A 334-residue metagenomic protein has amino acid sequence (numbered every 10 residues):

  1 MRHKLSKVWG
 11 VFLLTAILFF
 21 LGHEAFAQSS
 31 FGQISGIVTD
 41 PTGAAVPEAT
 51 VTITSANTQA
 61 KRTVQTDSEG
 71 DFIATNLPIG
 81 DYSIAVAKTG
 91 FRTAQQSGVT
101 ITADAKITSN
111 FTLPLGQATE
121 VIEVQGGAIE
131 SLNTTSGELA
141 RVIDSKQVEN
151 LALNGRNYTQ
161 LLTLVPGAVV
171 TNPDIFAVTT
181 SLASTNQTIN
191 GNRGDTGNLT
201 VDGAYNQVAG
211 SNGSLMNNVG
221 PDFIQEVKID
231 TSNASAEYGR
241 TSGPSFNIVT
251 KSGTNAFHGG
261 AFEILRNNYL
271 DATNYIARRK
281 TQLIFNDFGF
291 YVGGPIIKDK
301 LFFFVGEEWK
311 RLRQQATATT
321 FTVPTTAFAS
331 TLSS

Functional and structural regions predicted by a protein language model:
R2-D144, G220-D222: Periplasm-facing N-terminal accessory domains of Gram-negative outer-membrane beta-barrel systems
D67, A85, F91-S252, H258 (+4 more regions): Periplasmic N-terminal accessory/gating domains of Gram-negative outer-membrane beta-barrel systems
A74, I284, I297: Conserved acidic
Q225, D299-F303: Loop/turn elements at helix/coil->beta-strand transitions in domains of secreted/extracellular proteins
F257-A261, F303-V305: Transmembrane beta-strands of outer-membrane beta-barrel proteins
K298-D299, E308: Extracellular, beta-strand-rich glycan-interacting domains
K310-S334: Outer-membrane beta-barrel domain signature, strongest for Gram-negative TonB-dependent receptors and also present
